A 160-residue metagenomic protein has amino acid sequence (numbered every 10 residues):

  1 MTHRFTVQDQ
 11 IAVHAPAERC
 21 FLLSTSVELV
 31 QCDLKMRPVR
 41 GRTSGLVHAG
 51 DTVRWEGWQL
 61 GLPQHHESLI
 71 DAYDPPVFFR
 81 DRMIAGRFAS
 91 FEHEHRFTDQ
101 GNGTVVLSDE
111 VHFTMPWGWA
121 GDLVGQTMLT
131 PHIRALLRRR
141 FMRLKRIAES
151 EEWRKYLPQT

Functional and structural regions predicted by a protein language model:
M1-H48: Hydrophobic ligand-binding cavity/cleft-lining segments
T6-Q8, P63-E67, S90-E94: Short, surface-exposed coil-to-beta transition loops
V13, Q59-G61, F113-W117: Beta-strand elements of well-folded, non-transmembrane domains
H14-E18, D71-P76, R96-V106: A short, structured loop/turn motif at beta-sheet edges
G41-G86, V106, R139-R154, P158: Glycine-rich portal/gate segments that line the openings of hydrophobic small-molecule binding cavities
M83-A135: Beta-strand/loop substructures that line and gate deep hydrophobic ligand-binding cavities in soluble
